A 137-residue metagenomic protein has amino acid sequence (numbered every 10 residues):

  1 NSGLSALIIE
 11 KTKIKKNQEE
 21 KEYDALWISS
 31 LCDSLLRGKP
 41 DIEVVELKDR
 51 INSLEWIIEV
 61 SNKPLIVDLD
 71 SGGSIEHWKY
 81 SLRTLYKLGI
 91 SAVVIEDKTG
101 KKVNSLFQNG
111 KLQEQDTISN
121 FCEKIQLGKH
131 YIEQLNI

Functional and structural regions predicted by a protein language model:
S5-A6, K13-D49, L69-I75, V94-S119: Glycine-rich, proline-tolerant flexible connector loops at the mouths of alpha/beta enzymes
S5-K13, I125-H130: Short, well-ordered amphipathic alpha-helices
P40-V67, L88, N109-I137: Alpha-helix-loop-beta-strand connector modules within alpha/beta enzyme cores
W78-A92: Short, electropositive alpha-helical surface patch
